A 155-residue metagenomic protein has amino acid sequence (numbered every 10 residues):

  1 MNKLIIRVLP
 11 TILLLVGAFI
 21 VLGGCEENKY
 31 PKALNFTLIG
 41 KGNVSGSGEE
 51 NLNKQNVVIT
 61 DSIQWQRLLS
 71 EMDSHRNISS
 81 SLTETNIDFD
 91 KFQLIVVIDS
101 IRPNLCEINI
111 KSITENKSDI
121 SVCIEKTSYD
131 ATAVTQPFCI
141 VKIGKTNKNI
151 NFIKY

Functional and structural regions predicted by a protein language model:
M1-K32: Bacterial Sec-dependent N-terminal signal peptides
G23-Y155: Exposed, flexible binding/inhibitory loops of compact, secreted disulfide-stabilized domains
